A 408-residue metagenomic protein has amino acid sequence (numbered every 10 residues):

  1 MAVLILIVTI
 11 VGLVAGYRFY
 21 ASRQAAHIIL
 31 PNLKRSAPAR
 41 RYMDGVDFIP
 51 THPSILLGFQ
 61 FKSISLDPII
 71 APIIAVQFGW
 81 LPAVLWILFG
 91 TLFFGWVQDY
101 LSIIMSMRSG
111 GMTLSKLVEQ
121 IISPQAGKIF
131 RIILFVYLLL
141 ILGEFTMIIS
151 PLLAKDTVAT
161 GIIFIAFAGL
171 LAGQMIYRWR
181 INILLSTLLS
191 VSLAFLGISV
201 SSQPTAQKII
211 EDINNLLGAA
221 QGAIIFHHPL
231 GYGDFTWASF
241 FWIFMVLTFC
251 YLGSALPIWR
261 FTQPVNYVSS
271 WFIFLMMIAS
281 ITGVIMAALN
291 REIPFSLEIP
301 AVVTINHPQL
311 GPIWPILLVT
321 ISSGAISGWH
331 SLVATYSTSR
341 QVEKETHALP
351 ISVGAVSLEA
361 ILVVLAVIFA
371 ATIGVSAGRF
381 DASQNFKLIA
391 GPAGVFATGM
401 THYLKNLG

Functional and structural regions predicted by a protein language model:
A2-R18, A75-S106, S115, T160-G169 (+1 more regions): Extracellular loop-to-transmembrane helix junctions
T9-F19, I141, S270-R291, T346-A377: Selective recognition of specific alpha-helical transmembrane segments in multi-pass small-molecule
G12-I69, S270, I316: Membrane-interface "cap" regions at the ends of multi-pass membrane proteins
S22-D47, P72-I74, V84, L88 (+3 more regions): Flexible loop linkers connecting adjacent transmembrane helices in multi-pass alpha-helical membrane transporters
D47-G110, Q120-P124, I141-V158, P350-A377 (+1 more regions): Membrane-interface helix-loop-helix modules in multi-pass membrane proteins
P50-D67, F235-L256, T282-L289, T304-K344 (+3 more regions): Hydrophobic, membrane-embedded alpha-helices of multi-pass small-molecule transporters
G173-R178, S192-L230, F235-F244, L252-S254 (+2 more regions): Hydrophobic alpha-helical segments and their helix-loop junctions in multi-pass secondary transporters
I285-V303, S357-H402: Extracellular/periplasmic helix-exit of transmembrane alpha-helices
